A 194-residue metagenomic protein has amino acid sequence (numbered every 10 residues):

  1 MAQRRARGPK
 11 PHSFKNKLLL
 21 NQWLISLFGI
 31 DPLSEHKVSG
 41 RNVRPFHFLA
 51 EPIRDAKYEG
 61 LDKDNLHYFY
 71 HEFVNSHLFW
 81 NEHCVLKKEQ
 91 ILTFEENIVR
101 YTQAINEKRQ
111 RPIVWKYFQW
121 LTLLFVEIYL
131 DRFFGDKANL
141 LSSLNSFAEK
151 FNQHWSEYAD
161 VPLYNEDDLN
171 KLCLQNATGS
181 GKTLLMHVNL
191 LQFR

Functional and structural regions predicted by a protein language model:
M1-R194: N-terminal helicase ATP-binding lobe
